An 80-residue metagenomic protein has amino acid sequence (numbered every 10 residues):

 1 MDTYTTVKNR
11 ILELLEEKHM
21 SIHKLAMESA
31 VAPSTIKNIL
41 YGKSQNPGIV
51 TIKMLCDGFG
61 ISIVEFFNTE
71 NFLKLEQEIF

Functional and structural regions predicted by a protein language model:
M1-S21: A short, Lys/Arg-rich alpha-helix, primarily the initiator
L14, E28, I39, T69: Residues in the recognition helix of alpha-helical DNA-binding motifs
L15, A26, C56: The alpha-helix within a helix-turn-helix
H19-N38: Short alpha-helical DNA-recognition segment
A32, K43, E70-K74: The DNA-recognition helices of helix-turn-helix-type DNA-binding domains
N38, F67-F80: Short, charged recognition helix plus adjacent turn of helix-turn-helix-like nucleic-acid-binding domains
K43-D57: Short, basic-rich loop-to-helix N-cap that marks the start of a DNA-contacting helix
D57-N68: Intrinsically disordered, low-complexity basic tails/linkers immediately adjacent to helix-turn-helix/homeobox/MYB/SANT
